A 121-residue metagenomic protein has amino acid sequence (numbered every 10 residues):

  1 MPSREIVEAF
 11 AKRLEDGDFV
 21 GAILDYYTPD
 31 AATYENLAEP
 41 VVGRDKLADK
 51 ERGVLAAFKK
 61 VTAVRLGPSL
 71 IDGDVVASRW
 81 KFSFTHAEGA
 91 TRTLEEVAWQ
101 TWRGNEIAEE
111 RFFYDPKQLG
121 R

Functional and structural regions predicted by a protein language model:
R4-I6, V20-D74: A solvent-exposed, acidic/Ser-Thr-rich amphipathic alpha-helical stretch
E5-R13: Solvent-exposed, amphipathic alpha-helical segments
A56-K60, F84-T93: Short, cysteine-centered beta-strand-loop-beta hairpins and adjacent loop/turn segments enriched in charged/polar
T62-V64, R79, R92-A98: Short, surface-exposed coil-to-beta transition loops
G73-F82: A short hydrophobic beta-strand element
F82-F84, W102: Hydrophobic beta-strand positions in extracellular immunoglobulin-like domains
E95-R121: Short beta-strand edge/turn micro-motifs at domain boundaries
